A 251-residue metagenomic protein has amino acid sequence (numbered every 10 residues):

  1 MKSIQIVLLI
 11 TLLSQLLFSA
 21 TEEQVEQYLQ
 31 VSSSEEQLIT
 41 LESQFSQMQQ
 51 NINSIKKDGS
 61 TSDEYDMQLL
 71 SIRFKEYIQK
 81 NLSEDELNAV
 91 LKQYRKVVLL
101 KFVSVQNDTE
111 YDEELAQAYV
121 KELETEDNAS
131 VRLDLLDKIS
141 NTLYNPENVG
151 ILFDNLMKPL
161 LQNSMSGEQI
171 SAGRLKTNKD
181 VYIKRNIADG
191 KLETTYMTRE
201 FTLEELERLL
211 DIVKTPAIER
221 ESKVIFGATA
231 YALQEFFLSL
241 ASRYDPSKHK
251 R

Functional and structural regions predicted by a protein language model:
M1-I6: Positively charged n-region of N-terminal signal peptides that target proteins for export
V7-Q15: Bacterial N-terminal signal peptides
A20-E113: N-terminal Sec/ER secretory leader and immediately downstream segment of secreted/extracellular precursors
L38, F153-D154, T229: N-terminal export/ancillary region detector
S83-L135, T215, F226, A230-A232: Surface-exposed, polar helix/loop patches in the mature regions of secreted/periplasmic/lumenal proteins that form
Y111-L203: Extended amphipathic alpha-helical interaction segments
D189-R251: A cross-kingdom marker for long, charged
